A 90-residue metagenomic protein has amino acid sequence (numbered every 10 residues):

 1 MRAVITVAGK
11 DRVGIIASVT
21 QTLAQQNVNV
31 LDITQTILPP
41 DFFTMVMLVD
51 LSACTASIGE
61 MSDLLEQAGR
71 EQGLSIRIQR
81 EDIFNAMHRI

Functional and structural regions predicted by a protein language model:
M1-I90: A conserved regulatory-domain signal marking ACT and ACT-like small-molecule sensing domains and adjacent regulatory
